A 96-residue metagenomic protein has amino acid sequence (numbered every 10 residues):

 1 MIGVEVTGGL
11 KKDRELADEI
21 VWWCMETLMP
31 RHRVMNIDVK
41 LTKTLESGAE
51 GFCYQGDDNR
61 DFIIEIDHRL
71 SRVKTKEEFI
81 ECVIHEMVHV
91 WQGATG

Functional and structural regions predicted by a protein language model:
M1-E5, M35-E46: Propeptide-to-catalytic entry region of secreted or membrane-anchored zinc metalloproteases
V6-L10: Short Lys/Arg-enriched alpha/beta "domain-start" segment
K12-N36: Zn2+-dependent metallopeptidase catalytic core
T42-I63: Catalytic zinc-binding patch centered on the HExxH motif and its immediate surroundings that defines zinc-dependent
I64-V83: Short pre-active-site segment immediately N-terminal to the catalytic Zn-binding motif
E81-G93: Active-site recognition of the HExxH zinc-binding catalytic motif
G96: Active-site nucleophile-His-acid catalytic modules used for acyl/amide transfer and hydrolysis across diverse enzymes
